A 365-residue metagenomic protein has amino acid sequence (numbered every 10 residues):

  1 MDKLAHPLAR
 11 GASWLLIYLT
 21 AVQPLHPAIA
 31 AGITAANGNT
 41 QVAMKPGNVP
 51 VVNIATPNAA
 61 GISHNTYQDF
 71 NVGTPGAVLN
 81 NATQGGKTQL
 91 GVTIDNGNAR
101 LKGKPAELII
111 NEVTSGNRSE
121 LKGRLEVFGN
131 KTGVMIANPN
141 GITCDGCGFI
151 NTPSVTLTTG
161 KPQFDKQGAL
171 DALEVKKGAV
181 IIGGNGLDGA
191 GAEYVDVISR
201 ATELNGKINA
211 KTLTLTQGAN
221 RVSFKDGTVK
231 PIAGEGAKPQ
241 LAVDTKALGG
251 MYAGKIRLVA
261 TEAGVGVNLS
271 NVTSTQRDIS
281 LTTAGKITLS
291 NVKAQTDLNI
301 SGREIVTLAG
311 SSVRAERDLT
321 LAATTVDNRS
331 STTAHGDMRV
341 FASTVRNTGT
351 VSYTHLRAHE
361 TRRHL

Functional and structural regions predicted by a protein language model:
K3-A12: Bacterial N-terminal signal peptides that target proteins for export
A5, Y18-T275, T282: Solvent-exposed adhesion/ligand-recognition segments of exported proteins
S13-I17: Hydrophobic helical h-region of N-terminal Sec-dependent signal peptides in bacterial secretory/periplasmic proteins
G148, L187-G191, N205-N209, G249-Y252 (+10 more regions): Low-complexity, polar/charged sequence tracts that form flexible coils or short amphipathic helices and often embed
T354-T361: Conserved small/polar residues in nucleotide/adenosyl-binding loops
